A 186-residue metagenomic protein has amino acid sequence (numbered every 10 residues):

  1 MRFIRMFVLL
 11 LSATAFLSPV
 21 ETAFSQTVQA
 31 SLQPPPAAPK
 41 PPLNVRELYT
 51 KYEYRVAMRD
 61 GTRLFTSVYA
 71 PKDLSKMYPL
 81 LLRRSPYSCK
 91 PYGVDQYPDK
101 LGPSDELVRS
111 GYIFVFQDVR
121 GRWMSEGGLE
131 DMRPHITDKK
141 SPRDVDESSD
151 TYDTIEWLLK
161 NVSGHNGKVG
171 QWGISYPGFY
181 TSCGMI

Functional and structural regions predicted by a protein language model:
M1-R5: Positively charged n-region of N-terminal signal peptides that target proteins for export
M6-A23: Bacterial N-terminal signal peptides
Q26-Q33: Compositionally biased, proline/threonine/alanine/serine-rich low-complexity intrinsically disordered stretches
P34-K76: N-terminal cap/lid segment of alpha/beta-hydrolase-fold proteins
D60-G61, T66, R84, L107 (+4 more regions): Conserved structural-core and active-site-/substrate-pathway-adjacent residues in large, well-folded domains of enzymes
S75-N161: Cap/lid segment of the alpha/beta-hydrolase catalytic domain
L159, G178-I186: Short glycine-enriched nucleophile-adjacent loop and the immediately C-terminal alpha-helix near the catalytic center
S163-S175: Alpha/beta-hydrolase fold nucleophile elbow
